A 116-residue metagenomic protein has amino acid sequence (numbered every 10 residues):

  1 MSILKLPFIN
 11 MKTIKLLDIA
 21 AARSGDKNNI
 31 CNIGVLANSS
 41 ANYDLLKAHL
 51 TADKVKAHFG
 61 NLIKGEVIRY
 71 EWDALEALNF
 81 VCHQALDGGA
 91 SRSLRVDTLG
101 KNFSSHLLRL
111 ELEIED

Functional and structural regions predicted by a protein language model:
M1-N10: Short, Lys/Arg-enriched N-terminal segments with co-localized hydrophobic residues within the first ~10-30 amino acids
M11-D116: Long, contiguous binding/interaction regions
